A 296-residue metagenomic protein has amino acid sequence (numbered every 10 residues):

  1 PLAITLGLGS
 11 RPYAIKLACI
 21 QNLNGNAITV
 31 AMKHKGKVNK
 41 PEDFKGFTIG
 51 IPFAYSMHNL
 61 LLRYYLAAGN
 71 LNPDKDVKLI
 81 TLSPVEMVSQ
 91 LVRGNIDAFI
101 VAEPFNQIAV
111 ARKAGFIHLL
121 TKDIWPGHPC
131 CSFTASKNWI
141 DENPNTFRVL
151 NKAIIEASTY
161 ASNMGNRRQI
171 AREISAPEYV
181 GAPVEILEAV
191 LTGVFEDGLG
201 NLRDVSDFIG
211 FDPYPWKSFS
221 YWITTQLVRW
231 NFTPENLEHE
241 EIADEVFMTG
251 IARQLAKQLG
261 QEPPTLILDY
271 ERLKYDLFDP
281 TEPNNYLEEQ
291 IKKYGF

Functional and structural regions predicted by a protein language model:
P1-T81, R93-V110, A114-G127, D276-Y286: Short, glycine-/small- and polar/acidic-enriched structural segments that line small-molecule recognition paths
I28-T29, S132-A135, W139-I140: Short glycine- and hydrophobic/aromatic-rich loop-to-beta-strand nucleating segment in the catalytic cores
P73-V77, D141-T146: Inter-helical turn/loop segments and adjacent helix faces that build the functional surface of alpha-helical bundle
L82-R112, S136, R172, A176-P177 (+2 more regions): Ligand-binding pocket segment of bilobal, Venus flytrap-like solute-binding proteins
N143-M248: Secondary-structure end/capping motifs
T224-F296: Conserved C-terminal helix/tail region of periplasmic/extracytoplasmic solute-binding proteins
